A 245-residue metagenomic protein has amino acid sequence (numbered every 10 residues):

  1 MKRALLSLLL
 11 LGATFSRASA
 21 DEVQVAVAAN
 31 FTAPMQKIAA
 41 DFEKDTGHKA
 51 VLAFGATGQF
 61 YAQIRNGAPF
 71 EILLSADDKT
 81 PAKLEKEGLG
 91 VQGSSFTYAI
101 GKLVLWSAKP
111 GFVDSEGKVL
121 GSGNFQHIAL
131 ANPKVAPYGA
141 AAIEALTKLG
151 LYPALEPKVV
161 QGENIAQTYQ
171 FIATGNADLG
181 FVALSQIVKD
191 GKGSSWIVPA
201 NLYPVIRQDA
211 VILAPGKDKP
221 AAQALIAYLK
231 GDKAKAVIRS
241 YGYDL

Functional and structural regions predicted by a protein language model:
A4-T14: Bacterial N-terminal signal peptides
F15-A20: Sec/Tat signal peptide C-region and signal peptidase I cleavage site
D21-F54, G58-A68, L74-L245: Exported/periplasmic ABC-transporter solute-binding proteins
